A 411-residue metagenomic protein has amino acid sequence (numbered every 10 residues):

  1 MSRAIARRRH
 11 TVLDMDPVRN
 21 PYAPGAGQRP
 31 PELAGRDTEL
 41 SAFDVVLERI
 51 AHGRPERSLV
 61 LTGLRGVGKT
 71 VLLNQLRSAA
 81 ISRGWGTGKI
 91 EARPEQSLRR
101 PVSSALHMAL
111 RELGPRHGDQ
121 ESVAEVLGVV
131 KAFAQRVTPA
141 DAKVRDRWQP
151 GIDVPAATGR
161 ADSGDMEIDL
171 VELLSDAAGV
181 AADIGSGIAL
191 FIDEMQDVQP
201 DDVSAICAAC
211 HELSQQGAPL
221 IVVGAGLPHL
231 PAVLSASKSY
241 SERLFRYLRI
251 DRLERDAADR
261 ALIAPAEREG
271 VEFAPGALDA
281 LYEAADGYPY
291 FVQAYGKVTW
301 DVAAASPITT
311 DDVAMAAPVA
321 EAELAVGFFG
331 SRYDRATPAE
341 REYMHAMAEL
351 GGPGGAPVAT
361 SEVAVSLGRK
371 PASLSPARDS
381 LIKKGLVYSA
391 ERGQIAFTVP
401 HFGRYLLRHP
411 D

Functional and structural regions predicted by a protein language model:
M1-R57, M108: A short, basic N-terminal segment
P21, I50, L230-E283, Y295 (+1 more regions): Helix-loop-helix "sensor" segment of P-loop NTPases
P55-Q75: Walker A/P-loop nucleotide-binding motif
R77-Q96: Conserved catalytic segments around the Walker B and adjacent sensor/switch elements of P-loop NTPase domains
V123-V171, S175-D183: Conserved P-loop NTPase mechanochemical-coupling segment
A157-P228, S235: Conserved Walker B catalytic segment
P200-D201, L367-K384, R392: Short amphipathic alpha-helical interaction segments
G287, Q293-P371: Winged-helix-like regulatory helical subdomains adjacent to P-loop NTPase cores
